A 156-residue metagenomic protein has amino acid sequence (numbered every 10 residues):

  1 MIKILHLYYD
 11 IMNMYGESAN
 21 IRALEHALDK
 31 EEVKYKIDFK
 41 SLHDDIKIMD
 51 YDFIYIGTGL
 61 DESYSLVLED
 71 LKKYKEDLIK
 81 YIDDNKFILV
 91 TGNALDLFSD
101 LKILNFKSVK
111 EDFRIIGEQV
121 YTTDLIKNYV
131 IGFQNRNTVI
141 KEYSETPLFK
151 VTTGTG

Functional and structural regions predicted by a protein language model:
M1-E76, K80: N-terminal beta1-alpha1 cap of cysteine-dependent amidohydrolase-like domains
I2, Y35, K86, N128-V130: A structural micro-motif
L7-Y9, K40-L42, T58-G59, T91-A94 (+3 more regions): Fold-independent oxyanion-binding glycine-rich loops and adjacent beta-strand/coil segments at enzyme active sites
D29-V33, F106, I140: Generic secondary-structure signature for well-ordered alpha-helical cores
E32-K34, D83, K127, Y143: Short, well-ordered coil/turn elements that cap or connect secondary structure elements
I46-D50, S99, Y143-E145: Short loop/helix-cap segments at secondary-structure boundaries that form the rim of catalytic
L60-K127: Cysteine-nucleophile active-site neighborhood
S108-G156: Amide-donor transfer/coupling interface in amidating biosynthetic enzymes
